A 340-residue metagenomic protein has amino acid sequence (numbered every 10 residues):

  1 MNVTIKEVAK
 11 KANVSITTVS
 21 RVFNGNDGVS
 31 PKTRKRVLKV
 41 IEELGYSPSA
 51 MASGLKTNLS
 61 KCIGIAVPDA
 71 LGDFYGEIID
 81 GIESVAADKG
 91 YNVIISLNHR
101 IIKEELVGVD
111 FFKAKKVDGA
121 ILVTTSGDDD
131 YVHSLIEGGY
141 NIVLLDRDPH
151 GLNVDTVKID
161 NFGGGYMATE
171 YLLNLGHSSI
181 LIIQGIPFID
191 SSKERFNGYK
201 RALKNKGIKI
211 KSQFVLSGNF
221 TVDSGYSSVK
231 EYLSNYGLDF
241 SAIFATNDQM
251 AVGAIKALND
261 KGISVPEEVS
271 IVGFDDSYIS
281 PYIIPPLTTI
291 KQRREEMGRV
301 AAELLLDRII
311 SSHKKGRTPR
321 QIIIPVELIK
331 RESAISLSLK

Functional and structural regions predicted by a protein language model:
M1-K61, F74, I335: N-terminal helix-turn-helix DNA-binding module of bacterial transcription factors
T4, N58-E170, N174, L233-S234 (+1 more regions): Alpha-helical recognition/docking segments in bacterial nutrient-uptake and carbohydrate-utilization systems
I16-R21, L55-L71, Y171, S179-I186: Short beta-strand segments enriched in small/hydrophobic residues
E43-S49, I102-E104, V123-T125, I255: Short gly/ser/thr-rich secondary-structure transition/capping motifs
V67-E77, I95-E104, R147, V157-M167 (+5 more regions): Hinge/beta->alpha junction and helix N-cap segments in small-molecule ligand-binding domains
D88-K89, G138, L203-I210, N235-L238 (+1 more regions): Short helix-capping segments at alpha-helix termini
E231-K340: Flexible loop/turn connectors
